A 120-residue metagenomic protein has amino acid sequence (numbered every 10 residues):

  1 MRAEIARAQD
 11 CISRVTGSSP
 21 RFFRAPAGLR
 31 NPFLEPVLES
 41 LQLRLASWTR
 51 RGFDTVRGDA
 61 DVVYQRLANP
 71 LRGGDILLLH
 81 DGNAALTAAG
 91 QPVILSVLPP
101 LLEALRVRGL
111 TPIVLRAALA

Functional and structural regions predicted by a protein language model:
M1-R14: An active-site-proximal "capping" alpha-helix that borders the catalytic cofactor pocket
A8, F23-P26, L45, L77 (+1 more regions): Conserved, mostly hydrophobic/aromatic
C11-V15, F33-R44, V97-R108: Alpha-helical structural signal in soluble globular domains
L29, L34-L71, L110-L119: His/Asp/Glu-enriched short active-site or ligand-binding loop at hydrolase and phosphoryl-transfer sites
R51-G52, N83-L86: A short, flexible beta-alpha/helix-coil linker loop
H80: Histidine-centered divalent metal-coordination motifs
A88-A120: C-terminal domain-boundary segment and adjacent tail
